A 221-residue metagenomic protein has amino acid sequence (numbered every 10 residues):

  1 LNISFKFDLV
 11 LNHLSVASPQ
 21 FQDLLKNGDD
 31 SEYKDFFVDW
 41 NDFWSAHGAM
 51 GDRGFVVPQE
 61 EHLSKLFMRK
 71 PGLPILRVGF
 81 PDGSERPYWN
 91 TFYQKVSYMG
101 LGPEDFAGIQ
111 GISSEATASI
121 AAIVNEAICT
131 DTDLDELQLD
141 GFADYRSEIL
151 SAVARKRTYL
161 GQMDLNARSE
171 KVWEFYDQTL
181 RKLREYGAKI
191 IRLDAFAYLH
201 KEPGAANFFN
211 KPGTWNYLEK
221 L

Functional and structural regions predicted by a protein language model:
L1-K171, F196-L221: Acidic/aromatic-lined carbohydrate-recognition and catalytic surfaces of CAZymes acting on diverse glycans
N2-I3, G187-K189: Short, well-ordered coil/turn segments that N-cap beta-strands
D8, Y176, L183, L193-D194: Conserved, mostly hydrophobic/aromatic
W173-R181, E185, W215, E219: Amphipathic, non-transmembrane alpha-helical secondary structure
